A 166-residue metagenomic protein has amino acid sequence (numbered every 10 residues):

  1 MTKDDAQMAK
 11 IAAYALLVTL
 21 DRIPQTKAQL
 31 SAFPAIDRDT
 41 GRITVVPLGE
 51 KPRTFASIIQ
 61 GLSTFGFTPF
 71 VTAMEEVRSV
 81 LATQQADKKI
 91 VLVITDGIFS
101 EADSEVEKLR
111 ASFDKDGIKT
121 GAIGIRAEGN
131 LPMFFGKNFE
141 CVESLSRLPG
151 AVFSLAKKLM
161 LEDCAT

Functional and structural regions predicted by a protein language model:
M1-T166: Acidic, glycine-rich A-domain
